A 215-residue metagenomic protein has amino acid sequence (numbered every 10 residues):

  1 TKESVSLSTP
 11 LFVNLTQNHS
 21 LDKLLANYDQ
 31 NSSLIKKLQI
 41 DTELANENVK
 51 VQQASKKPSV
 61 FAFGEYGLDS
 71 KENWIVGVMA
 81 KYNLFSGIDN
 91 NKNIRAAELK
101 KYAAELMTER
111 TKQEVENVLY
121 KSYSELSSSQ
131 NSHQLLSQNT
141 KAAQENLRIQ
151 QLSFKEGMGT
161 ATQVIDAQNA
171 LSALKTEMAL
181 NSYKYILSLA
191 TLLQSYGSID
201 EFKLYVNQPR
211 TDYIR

Functional and structural regions predicted by a protein language model:
T1-A26, T160, L187-R215: Short, solvent-exposed, mixed-charge loop/turn linkers that connect secondary-structure elements
K2-S4, S8, K81-F85, E116 (+2 more regions): Generic secondary-structure boundary/loop-capping signal
K2-S4, V60, I88, L119 (+2 more regions): Secondary-structure boundary/capping signal
K2-V5, N27-D29, K56, S122 (+1 more regions): A short alpha-helix capping/helix-coil boundary motif
V13-S20, L68-N73, A96, V118 (+1 more regions): A generic short alpha-helical patch detector that favors 3-5-residue windows in or near N-terminal regions
L25-K92, L187, Q194, S198: A small-residue-enriched
L38-Q52, A96-E177, K184-S195: Amphipathic alpha-helical coiled-coil segments
Y66, N73-A80, S129-N146, K203-R215: Amphipathic, soluble alpha/beta structural segments
